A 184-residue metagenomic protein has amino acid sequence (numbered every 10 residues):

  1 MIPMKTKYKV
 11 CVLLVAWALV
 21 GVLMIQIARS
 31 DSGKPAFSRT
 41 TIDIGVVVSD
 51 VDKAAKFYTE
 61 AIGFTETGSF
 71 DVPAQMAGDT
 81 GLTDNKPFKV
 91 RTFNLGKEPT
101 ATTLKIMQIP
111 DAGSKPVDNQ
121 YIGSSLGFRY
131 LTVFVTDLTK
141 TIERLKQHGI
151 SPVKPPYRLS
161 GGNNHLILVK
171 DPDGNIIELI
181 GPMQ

Functional and structural regions predicted by a protein language model:
M1-K7: N-terminal secretory signal peptides that target proteins for export/translocation
K7-L13, W17-F37, V46, S69 (+3 more regions): Vicinal oxygen chelate
I42-D43: A structural motif detector for short, solvent-exposed N-terminal "entry" segments of globular domains
V47-A101, Q147, S160, K170: Core segments of cupin and vicinal oxygen chelate
I62-G63, Q108-P110, G181-M183: A mature extracytoplasmic/lumenal domain signature
A74-D79, G113-N119: A short, acidic/glycine-rich surface segment
P99, P110-S114: Active-site/binding-pocket entry motifs
